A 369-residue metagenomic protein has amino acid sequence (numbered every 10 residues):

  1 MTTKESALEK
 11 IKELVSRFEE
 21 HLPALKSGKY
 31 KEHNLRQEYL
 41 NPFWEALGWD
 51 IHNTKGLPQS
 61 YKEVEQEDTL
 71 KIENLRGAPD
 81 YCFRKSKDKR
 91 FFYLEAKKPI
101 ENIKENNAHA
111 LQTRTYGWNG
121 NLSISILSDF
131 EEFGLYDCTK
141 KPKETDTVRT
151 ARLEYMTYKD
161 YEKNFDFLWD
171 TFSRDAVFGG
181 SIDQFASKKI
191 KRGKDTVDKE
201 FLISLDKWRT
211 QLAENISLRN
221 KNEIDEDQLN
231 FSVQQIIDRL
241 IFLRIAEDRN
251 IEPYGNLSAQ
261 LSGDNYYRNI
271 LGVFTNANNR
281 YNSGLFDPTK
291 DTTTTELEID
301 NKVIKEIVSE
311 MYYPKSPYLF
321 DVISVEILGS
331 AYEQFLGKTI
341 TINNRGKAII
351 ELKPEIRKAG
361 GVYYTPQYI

Functional and structural regions predicted by a protein language model:
M1-I124, E132-A176, G180-Q184: A short, conserved, highly charged catalytic patch centered on acidic carboxylates
T2-L25, K98, D166-I369: Preference for the N-terminal adenyl/adenosyl cofactor-binding alpha/beta module
N34-E38, D129, F231, I236: Conserved Class I SAM-dependent methyltransferase catalytic core
L57, L127, I270-L271: A generic structural motif
S125-S128, V322: A structural signal for short, well-ordered beta-strand segments and their strand-loop junctions that often border
S128, Y136, T365-Q367: Generic beta-strand/beta-sheet core signal
